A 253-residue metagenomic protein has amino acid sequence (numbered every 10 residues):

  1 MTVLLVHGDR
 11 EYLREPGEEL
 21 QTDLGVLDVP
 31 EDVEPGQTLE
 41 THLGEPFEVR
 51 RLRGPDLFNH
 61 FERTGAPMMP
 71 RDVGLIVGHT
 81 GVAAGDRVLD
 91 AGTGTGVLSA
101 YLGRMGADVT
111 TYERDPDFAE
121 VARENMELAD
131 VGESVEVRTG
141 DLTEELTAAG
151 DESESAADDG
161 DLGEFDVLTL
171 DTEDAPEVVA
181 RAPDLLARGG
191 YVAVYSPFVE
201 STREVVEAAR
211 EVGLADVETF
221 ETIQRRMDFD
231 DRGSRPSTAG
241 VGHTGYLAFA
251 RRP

Functional and structural regions predicted by a protein language model:
M1-R51: N-terminal auxiliary segments of SAM/dcSAM-dependent transferases
A83-G94, T110: Conserved class I S-adenosyl-L-methionine
T95-G106: Conserved SAM-binding loop of SAM-dependent methyltransferases across substrates and taxa, primarily the Class I
R104-V109, R188: Conserved S-adenosyl-L-methionine
R114-L170, A175: S-adenosyl-L-methionine
E177-G190, R210: A short glycine-rich, Lys/Arg-flanked "PGG" loop and its adjoining helix->strand segment in the class I
G189-P197: Conserved beta-strand signature within the Rossmann-like core of class I S-adenosyl-L-methionine
E211-A215, Q224-R225, D230-P253: Core SAM-dependent methyltransferase catalytic element
